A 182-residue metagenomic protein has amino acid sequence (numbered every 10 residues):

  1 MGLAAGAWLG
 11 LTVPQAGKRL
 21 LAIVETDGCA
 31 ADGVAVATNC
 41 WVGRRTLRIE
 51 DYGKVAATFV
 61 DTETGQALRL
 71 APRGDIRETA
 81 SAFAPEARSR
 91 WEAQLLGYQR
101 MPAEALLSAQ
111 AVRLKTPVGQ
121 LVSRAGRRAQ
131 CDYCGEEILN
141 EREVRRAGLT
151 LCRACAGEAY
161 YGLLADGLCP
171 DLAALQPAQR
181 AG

Functional and structural regions predicted by a protein language model:
M1-A5: Conserved phosphate/anionic-ligand binding catalytic regions in large, soluble enzymes, centered on
K18-F59, E63: A structural-propensity feature for long, helix-poor, extended segments
L107-G119, Y133-I138: Short Cys/His-rich Zn2+-coordinating modules
P117-R128, E141-R146: Short, flexible, mixed-charge glycine/proline-rich loop motifs that serve as phosphate/nucleic-acid-contacting
C131-G135, C152-C155: Short cysteine-rich clusters marking metal-coordination/redox-active sites
N140-E141, Y161-G162: Short, non-ligating residues that shape and space the ligands of small metal-coordination modules and catalytic
R146-E158: Cysteine-rich micro-motifs
G162-G182: Long, charge-rich boundary regions
